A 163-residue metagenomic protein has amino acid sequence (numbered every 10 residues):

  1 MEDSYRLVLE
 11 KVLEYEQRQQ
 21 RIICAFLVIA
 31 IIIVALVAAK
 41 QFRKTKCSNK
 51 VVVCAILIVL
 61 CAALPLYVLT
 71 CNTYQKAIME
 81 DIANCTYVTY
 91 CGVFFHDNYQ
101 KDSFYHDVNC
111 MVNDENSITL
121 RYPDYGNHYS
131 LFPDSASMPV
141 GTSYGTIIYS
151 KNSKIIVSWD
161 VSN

Functional and structural regions predicted by a protein language model:
M1-S4: Short, charged cytosolic
V8-D81: Alpha-helical transmembrane spans
A83-D107: Structural detector for short beta-strands of small beta-barrel domains
T89, V140-Y144, K151-K154: Extracytoplasmic
D102-N127: OB-fold (S1/OB) nucleic-acid-binding surfaces
G126-T146: Short nucleic-acid-contacting surface segments enriched for D/E, G, S/T with interspersed K/R
I148-N163: OB-fold/S1-family single-stranded nucleic acid-binding modules
